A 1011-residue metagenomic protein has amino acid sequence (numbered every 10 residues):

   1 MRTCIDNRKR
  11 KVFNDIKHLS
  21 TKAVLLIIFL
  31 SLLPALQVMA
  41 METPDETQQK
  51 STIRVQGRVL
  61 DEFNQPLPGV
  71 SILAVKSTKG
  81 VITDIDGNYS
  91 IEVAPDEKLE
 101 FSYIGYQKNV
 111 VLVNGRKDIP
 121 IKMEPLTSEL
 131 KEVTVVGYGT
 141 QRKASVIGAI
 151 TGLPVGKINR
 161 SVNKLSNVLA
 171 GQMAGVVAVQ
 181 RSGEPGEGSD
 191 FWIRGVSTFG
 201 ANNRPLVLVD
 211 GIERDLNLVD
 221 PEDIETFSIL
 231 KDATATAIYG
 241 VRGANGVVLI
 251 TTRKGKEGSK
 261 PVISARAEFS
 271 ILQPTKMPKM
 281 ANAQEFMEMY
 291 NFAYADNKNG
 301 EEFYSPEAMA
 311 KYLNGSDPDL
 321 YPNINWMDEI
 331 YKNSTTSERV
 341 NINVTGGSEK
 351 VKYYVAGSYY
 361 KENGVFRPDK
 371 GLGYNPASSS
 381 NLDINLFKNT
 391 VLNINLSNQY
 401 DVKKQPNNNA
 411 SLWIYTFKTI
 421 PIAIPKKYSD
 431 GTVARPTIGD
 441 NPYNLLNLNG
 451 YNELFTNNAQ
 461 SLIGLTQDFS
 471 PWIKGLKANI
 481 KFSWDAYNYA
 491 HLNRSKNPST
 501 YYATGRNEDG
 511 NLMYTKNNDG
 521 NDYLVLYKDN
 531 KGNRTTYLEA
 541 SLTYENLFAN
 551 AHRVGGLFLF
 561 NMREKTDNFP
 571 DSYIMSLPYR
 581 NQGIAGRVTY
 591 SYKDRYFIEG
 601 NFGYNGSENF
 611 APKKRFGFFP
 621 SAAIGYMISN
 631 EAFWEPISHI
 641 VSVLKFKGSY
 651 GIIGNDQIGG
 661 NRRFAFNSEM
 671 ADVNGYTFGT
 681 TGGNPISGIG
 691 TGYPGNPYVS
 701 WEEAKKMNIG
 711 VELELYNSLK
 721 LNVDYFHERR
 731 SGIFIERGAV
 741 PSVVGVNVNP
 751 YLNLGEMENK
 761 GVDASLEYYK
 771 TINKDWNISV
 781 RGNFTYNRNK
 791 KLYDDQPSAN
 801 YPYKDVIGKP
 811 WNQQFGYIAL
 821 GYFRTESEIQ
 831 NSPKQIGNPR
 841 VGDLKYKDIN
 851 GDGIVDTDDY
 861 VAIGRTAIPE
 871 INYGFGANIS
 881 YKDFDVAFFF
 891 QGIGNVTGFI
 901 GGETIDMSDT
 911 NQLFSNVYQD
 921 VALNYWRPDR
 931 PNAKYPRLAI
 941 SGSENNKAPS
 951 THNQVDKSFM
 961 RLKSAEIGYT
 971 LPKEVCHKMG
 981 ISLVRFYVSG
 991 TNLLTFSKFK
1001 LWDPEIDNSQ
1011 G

Functional and structural regions predicted by a protein language model:
R2-S378, V391-N393, W776, N850: Short, small/polar-rich motifs associated with maturation and membrane association, primarily at protein termini
V179-R181, L320-T345, I424, K496-E599 (+1 more regions): Outer-membrane beta-barrel transmembrane domain signature of Gram-negative proteins, especially the mid-to-C-terminal
G255-P261, P274, E349-K350, N389 (+10 more regions): Short loop/turn motifs that connect adjacent beta-strands in outer-membrane beta-barrel proteins
P274, P318-S358, E362-D369, N375-P442 (+8 more regions): Flexible loop and strand-edge segments within Gram-negative outer membrane beta-barrel domains
T275-E307, Q399-T437, Y487-N511, L644-G679 (+3 more regions): A surface-exposed, glycine/aromatic-enriched loop/edge motif typical of exported proteins
K332-E349, S358, N395, P442-R494 (+11 more regions): Outer-membrane beta-barrel transmembrane strands
A503, N684-G692, F726-E756, R788-I868 (+2 more regions): Surface-exposed, extracytoplasmic segments of Gram-negative outer-membrane nutrient-acquisition systems
V554, F569, E635-E703, K720-M757 (+3 more regions): Solvent-exposed loop/turn elements at secondary-structure boundaries
